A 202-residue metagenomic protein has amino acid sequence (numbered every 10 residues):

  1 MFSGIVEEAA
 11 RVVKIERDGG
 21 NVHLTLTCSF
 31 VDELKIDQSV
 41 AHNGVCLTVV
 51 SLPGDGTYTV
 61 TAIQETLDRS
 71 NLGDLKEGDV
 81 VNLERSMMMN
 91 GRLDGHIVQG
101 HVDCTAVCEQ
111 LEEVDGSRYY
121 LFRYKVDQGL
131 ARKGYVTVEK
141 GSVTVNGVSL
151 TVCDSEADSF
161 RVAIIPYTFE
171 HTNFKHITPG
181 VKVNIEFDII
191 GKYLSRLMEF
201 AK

Functional and structural regions predicted by a protein language model:
M1-K202: Conserved loop->alpha-helix
